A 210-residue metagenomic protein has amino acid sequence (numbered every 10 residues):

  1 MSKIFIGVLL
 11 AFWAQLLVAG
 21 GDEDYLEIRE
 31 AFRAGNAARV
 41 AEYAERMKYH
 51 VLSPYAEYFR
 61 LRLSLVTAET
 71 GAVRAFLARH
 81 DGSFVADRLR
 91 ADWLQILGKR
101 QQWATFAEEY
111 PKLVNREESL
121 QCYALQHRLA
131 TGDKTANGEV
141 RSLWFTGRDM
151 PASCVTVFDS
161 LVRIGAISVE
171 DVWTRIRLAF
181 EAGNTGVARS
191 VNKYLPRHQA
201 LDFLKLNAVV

Functional and structural regions predicted by a protein language model:
S2-L9: Sec-dependent signal peptide recognition, specifically the positively charged N-region followed immediately by
F5, V18-A19: Intrinsically disordered, low-complexity segments enriched in small/polar residues
A14-L16: N-terminal signal peptide c-region/cleavage motif recognized by signal peptidases
A19-D81, D87-V210: Extracytoplasmic and endomembrane cell-envelope/extracellular-matrix remodeling and assembly machinery
